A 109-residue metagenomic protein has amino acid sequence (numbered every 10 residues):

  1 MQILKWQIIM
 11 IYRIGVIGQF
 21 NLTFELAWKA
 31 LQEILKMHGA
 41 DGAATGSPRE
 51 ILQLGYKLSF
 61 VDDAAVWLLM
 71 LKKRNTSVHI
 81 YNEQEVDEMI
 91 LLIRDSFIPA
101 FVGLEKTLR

Functional and structural regions predicted by a protein language model:
M1-R109: Solvent-exposed interaction patches of small proteins and small membrane subunits
